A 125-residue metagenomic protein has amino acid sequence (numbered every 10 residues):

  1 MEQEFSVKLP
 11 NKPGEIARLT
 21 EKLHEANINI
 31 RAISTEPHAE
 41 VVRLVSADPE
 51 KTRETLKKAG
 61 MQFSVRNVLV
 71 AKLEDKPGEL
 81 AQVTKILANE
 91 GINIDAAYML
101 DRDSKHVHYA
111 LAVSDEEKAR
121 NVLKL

Functional and structural regions predicted by a protein language model:
M1-L125: A conserved regulatory-domain signal marking ACT and ACT-like small-molecule sensing domains and adjacent regulatory
